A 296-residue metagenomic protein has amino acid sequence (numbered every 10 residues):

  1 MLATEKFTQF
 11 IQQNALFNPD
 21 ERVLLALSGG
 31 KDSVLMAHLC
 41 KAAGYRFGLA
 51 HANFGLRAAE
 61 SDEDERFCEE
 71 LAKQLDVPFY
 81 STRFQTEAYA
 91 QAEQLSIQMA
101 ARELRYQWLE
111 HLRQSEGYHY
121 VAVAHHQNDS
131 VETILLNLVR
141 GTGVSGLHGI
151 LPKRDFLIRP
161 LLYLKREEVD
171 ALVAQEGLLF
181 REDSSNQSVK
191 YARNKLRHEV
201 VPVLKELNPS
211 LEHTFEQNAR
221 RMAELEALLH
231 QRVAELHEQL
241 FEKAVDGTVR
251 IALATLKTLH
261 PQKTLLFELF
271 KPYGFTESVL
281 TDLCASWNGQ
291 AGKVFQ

Functional and structural regions predicted by a protein language model:
M1-P202: Core alpha/beta nucleotide-donor-binding catalytic domains of modification enzymes
L2-S28, D32, A50-A52, F84 (+3 more regions): AMP-forming adenylation/ATP pyrophosphatase catalytic core
E60, A101, L161, A192 (+5 more regions): Catalytic cores of large soluble enzymes that bind and process phosphate-bearing ligands
R140, V144, K205-P209, A227 (+1 more regions): Alpha-helix boundary/capping and short turn/kink residues
L161, S188, V203-E206, R221 (+1 more regions): A general boundary/transition motif marking the beginning of the first structured unit of a protein
N186-R193, E212-A223: Internal, active-site/partner-interface "lid" segment
R197-F215: Conserved anion/nucleotide-ligand pocket segment
